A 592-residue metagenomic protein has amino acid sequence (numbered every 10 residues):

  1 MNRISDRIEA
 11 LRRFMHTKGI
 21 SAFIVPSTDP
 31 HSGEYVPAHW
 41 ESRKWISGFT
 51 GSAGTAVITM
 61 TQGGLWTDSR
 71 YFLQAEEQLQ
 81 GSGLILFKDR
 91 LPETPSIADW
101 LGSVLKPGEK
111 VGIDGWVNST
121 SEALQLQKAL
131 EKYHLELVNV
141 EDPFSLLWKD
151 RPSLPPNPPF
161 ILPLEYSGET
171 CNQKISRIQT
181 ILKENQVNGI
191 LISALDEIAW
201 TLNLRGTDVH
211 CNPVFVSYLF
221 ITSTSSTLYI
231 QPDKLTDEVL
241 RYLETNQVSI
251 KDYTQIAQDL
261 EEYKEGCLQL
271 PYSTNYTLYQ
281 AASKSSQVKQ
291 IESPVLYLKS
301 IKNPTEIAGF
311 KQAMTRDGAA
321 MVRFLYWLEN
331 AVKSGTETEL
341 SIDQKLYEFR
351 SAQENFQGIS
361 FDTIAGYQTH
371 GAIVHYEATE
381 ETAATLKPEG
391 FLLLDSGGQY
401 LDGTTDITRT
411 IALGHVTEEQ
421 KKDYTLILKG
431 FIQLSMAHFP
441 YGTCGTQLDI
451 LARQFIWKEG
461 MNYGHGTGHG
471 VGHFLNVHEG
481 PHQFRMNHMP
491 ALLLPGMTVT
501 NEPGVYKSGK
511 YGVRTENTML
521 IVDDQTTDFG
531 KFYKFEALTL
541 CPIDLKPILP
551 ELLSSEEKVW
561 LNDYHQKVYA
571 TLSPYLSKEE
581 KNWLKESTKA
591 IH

Functional and structural regions predicted by a protein language model:
M1-H592: Active-site neighborhoods and metal-handling regions in enzymes and metal-associated proteins
